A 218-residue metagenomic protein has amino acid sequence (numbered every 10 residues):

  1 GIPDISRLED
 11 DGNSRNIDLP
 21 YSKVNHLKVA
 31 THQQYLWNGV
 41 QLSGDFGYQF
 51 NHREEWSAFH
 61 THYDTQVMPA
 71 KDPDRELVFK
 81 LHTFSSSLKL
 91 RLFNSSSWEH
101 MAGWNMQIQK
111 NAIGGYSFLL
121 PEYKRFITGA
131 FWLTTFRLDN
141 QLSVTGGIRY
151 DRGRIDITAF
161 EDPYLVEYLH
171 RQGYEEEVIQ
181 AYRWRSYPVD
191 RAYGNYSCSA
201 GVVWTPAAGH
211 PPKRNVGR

Functional and structural regions predicted by a protein language model:
G1-R218: Outer-membrane beta-barrel proteins, especially TonB-dependent receptors
